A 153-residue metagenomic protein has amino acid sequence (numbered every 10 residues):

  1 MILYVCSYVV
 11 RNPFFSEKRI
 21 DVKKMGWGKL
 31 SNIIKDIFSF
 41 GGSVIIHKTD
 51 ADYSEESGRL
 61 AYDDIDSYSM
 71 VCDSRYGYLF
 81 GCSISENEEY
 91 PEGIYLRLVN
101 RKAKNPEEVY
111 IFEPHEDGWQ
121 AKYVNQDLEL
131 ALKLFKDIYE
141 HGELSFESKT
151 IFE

Functional and structural regions predicted by a protein language model:
M1-K48, C82-E153: Acidic, proline/glycine-rich low-complexity IDRs
W27-G77: Short, well-structured hydrophobic secondary-structure segments
